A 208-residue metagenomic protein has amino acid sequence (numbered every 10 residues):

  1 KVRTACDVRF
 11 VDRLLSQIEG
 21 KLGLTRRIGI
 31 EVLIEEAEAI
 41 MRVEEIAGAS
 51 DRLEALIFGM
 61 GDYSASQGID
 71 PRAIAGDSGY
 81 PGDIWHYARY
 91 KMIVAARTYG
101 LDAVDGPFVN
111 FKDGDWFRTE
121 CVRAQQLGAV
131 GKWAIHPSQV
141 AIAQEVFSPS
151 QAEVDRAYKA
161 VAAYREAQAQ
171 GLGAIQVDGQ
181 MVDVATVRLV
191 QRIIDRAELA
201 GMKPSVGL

Functional and structural regions predicted by a protein language model:
K1-L208: Expand to "…catalyze enediolate/carbanion chemistry for C-C bond making/breaking, isomerization, decarboxylation
